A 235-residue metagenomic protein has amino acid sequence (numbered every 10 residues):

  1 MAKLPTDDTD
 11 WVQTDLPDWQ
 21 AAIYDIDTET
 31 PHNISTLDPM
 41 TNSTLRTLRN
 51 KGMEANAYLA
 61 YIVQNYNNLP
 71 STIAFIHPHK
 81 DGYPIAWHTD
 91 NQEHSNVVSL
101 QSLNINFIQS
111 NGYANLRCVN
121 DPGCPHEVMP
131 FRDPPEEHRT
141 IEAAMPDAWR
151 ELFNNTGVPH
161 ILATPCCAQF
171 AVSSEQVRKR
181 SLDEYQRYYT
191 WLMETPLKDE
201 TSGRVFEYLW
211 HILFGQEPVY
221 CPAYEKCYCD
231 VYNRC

Functional and structural regions predicted by a protein language model:
M1-C235: ER/Golgi luminal nucleotide-sugar-dependent glycosyltransferases, focusing on the catalytic module
